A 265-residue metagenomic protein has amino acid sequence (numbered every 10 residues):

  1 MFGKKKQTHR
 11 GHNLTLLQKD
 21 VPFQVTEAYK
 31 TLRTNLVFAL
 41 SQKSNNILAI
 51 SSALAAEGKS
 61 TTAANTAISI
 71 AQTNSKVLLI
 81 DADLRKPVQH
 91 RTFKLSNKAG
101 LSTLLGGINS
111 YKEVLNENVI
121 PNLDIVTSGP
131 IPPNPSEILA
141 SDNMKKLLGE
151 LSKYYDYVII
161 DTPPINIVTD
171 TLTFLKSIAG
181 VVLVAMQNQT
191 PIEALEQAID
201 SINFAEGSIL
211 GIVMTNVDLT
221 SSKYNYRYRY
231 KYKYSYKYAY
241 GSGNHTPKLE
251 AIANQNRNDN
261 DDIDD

Functional and structural regions predicted by a protein language model:
M1-D265: P-loop NTP-binding module
